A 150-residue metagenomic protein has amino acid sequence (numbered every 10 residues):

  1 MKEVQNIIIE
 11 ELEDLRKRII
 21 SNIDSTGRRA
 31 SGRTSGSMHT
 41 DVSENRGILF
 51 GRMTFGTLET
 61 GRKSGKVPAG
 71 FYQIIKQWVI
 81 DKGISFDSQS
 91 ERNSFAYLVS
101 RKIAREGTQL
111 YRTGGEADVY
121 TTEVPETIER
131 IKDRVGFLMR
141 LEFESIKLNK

Functional and structural regions predicted by a protein language model:
M1-R46: Charge-rich, low-complexity N-terminal segments
R33-K150: Charged, low-complexity interaction tracts
